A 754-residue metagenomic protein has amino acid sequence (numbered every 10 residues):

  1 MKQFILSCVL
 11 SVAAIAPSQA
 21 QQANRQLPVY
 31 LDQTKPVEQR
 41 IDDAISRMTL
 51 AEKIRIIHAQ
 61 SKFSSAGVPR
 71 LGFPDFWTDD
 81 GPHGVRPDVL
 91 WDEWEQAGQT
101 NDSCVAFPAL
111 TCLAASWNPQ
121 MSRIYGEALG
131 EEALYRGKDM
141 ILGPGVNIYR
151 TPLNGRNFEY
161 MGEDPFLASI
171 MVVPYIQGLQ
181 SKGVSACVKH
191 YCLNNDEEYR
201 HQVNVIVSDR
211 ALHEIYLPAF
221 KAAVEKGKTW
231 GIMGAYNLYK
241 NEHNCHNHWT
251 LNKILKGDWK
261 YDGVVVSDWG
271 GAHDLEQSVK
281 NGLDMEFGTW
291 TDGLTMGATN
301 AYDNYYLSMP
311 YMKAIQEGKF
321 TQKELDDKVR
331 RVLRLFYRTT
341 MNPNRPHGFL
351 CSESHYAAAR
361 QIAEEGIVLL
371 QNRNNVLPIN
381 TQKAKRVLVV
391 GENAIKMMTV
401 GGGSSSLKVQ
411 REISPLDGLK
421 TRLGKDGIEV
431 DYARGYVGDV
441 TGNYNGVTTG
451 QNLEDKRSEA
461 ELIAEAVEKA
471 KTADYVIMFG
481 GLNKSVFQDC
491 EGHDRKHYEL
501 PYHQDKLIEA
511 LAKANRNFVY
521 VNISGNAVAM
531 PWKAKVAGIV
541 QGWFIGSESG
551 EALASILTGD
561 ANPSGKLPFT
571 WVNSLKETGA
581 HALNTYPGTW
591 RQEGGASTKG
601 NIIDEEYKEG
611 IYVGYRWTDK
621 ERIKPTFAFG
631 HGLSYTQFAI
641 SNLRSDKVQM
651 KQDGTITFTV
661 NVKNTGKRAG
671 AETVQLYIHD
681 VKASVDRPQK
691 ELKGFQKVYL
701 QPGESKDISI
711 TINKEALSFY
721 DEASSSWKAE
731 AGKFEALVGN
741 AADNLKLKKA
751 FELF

Functional and structural regions predicted by a protein language model:
M1-Q26: Bacterial Sec-dependent N-terminal signal peptides
K2-I5, V9, K506, A582 (+2 more regions): Acidic/proline-rich low-complexity IDRs
P17-F719, S726-A742: Glycoside hydrolase catalytic-domain context in secreted enzymes
N744-F754: Short beta-strand elements
